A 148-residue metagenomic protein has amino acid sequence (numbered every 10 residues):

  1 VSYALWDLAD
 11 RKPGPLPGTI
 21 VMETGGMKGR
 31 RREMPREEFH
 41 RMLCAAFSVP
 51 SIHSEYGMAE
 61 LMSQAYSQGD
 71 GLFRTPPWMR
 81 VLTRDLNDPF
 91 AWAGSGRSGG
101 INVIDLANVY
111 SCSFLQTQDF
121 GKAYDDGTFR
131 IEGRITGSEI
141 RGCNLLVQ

Functional and structural regions predicted by a protein language model:
V1-Q148: Active-site glycine/GP-rich loop and adjacent strand/helix microenvironment that borders small-molecule binding pockets
